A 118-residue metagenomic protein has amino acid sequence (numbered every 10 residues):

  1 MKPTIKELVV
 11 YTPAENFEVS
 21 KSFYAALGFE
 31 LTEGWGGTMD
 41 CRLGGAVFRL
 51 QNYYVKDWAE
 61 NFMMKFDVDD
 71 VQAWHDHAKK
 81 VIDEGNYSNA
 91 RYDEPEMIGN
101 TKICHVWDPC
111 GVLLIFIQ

Functional and structural regions predicted by a protein language model:
M1-E18, M64: N-terminal beta-strand motif that seeds the catalytic metal site of vicinal oxygen chelate
P3-K6, K56-N61, I98: Short glycine-enriched loop/turn motifs at secondary-structure junctions
P13, W35, I98-T101: Short, small/polar residue-rich loop motifs at catalytic or cofactor-binding pockets
V19-S20, W74: Conserved hydrophobic core/spine positions of the Hanks-type protein kinase catalytic domain
S20-A25, G111: Conserved active-site tyrosine of GNAT-family acetyltransferases
L27-T32, I82-E84: Conserved acetyl-CoA-binding loop of GNAT-fold acetyltransferases
E30-M63, V68, L113-Q118: Conserved short beta-strand elements that form part of the metal-binding/catalytic scaffold of enzyme active sites
K65-L113: Vicinal oxygen chelate
